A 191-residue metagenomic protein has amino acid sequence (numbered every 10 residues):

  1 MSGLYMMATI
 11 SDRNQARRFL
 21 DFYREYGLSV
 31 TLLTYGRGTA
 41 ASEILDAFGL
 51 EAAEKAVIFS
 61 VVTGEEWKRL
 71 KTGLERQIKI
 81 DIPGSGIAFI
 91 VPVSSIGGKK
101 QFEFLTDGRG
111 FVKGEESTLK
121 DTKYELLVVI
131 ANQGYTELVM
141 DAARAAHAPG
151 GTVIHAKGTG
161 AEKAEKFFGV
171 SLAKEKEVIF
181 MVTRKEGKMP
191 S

Functional and structural regions predicted by a protein language model:
M1-S191: Positively charged, small/polar-rich N-terminal and surface patches that mediate targeting and assembly and bind
